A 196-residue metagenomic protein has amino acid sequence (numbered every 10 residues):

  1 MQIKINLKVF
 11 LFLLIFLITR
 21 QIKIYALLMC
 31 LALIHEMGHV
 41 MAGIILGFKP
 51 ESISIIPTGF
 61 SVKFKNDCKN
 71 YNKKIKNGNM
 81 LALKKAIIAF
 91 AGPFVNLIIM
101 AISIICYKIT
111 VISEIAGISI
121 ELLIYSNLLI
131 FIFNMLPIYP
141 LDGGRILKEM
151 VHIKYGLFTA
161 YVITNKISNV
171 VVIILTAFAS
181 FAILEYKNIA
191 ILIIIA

Functional and structural regions predicted by a protein language model:
M1-K4, F90, G156-K166: Short, amphipathic, aromatic/basic-enriched membrane-interface segments that mark the entry/exit of transmembrane
M1-Q2, K74-L136: Metalloprotease/metallohydrolase-associated module, dominated by Zn2+-dependent proteases
I3-I5, L17-K76, L122-S126, I130 (+3 more regions): Small-residue-rich helix-interface/hinge motifs
L7-F10, G92-A101, I167-T176: Core segments of transmembrane alpha-helices that mediate helix-helix packing or line hydrophobic substrate/ligand
F12-R20, L175-L184: Hydrophobic alpha-helical transmembrane segments
Y107-I120, E149-T164: Membrane interface segments of multi-pass transport proteins and intramembrane proteases
I118-Y125, V162-I173, I189: Alpha-helical transmembrane segments of integral membrane proteins
A179-A196: Transmembrane helix-loop-helix
